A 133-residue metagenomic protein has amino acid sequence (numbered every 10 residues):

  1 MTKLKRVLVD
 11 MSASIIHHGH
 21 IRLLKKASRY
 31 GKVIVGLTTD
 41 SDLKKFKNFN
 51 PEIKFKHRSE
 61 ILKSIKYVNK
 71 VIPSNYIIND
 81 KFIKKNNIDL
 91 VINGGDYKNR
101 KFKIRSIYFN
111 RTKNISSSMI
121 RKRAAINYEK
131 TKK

Functional and structural regions predicted by a protein language model:
M1-K133: Nucleotidyltransferase catalytic core that binds NTPs
